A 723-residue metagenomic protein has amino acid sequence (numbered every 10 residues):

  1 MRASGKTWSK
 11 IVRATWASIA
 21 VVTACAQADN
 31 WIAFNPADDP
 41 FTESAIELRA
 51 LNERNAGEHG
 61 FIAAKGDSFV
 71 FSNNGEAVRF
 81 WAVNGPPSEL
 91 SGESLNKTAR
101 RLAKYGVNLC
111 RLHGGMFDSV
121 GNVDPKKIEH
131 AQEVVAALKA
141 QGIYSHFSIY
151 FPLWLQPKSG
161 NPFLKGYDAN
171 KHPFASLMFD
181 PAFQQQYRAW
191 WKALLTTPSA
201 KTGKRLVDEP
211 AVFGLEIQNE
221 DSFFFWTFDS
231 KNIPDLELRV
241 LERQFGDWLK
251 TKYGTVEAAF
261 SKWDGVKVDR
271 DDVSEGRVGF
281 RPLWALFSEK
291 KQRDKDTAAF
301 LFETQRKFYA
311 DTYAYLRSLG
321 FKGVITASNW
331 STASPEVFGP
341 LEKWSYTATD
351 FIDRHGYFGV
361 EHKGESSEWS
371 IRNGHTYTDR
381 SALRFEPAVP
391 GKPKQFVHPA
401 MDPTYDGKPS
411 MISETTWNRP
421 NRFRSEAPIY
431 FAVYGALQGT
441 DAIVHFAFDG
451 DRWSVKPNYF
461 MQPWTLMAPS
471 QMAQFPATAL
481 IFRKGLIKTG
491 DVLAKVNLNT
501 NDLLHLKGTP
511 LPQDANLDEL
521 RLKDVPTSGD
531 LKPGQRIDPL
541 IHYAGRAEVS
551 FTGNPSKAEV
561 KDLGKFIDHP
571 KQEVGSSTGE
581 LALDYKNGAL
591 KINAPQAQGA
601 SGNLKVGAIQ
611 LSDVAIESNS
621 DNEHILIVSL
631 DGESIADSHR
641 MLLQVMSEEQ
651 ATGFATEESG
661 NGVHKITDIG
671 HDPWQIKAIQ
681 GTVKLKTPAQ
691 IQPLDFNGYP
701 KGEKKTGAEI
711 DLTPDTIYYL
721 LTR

Functional and structural regions predicted by a protein language model:
M1-K10: N-terminal secretory signal peptides that target proteins for export/translocation
R13-T23: Bacterial N-terminal signal peptides
A28-E58: N-terminal pre-domain segments of enzymes
D39-A50, A436-T687, P700: Aromatic- and carboxylate-lined catalytic core of secreted/periplasmic carbohydrate-active enzymes
R54-T349: Active-site mouth of glycoside hydrolases
Q305-I325, T332-G359, Y377-A544: Catalytic-core region of carbohydrate-active enzymes that cleave or remodel glycosidic bonds
G698-T706: Surface-exposed loop/edge segments in extracytoplasmic proteins
A708-R723: C-terminal beta-strand-rich structural cap/linker in extracellular carbohydrate-active enzymes
